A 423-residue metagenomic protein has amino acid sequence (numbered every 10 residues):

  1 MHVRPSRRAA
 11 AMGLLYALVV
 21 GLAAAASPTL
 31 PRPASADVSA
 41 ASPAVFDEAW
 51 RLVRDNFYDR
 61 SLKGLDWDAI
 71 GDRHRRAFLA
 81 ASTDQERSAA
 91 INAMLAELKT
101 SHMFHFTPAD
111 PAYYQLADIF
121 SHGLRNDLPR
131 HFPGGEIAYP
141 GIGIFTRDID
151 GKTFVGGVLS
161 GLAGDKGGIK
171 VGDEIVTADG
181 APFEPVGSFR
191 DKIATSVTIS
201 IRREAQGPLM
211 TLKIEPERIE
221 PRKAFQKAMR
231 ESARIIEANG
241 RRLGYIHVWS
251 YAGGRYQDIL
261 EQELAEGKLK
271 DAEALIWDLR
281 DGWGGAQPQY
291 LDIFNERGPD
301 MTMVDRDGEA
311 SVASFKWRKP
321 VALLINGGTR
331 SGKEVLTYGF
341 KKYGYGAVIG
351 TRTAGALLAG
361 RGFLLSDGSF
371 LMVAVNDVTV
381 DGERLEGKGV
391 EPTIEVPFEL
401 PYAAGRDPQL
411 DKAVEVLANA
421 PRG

Functional and structural regions predicted by a protein language model:
M1-R8: N-terminal secretory signal peptides that target proteins for export/translocation
R4, A25, L30-A274, V416-G423: Flexible, low-complexity junctional segments that flank or bridge functional domains
M12-S27: Bacterial N-terminal signal peptides
F189-S366, L371, P401-A403, V416-A420: Cleft-lining beta-strand/loop regions that shape enzyme active-site pockets
F363-D381, L385: C-terminal structured "cap/appendage" subdomains that terminate the fold
T379-P401: Active-site rim recognition segments
I394-R422: Extracytoplasmic/peripheral linker and loop segments enriched in polar/acidic and small residues with frequent Thr/Pro
